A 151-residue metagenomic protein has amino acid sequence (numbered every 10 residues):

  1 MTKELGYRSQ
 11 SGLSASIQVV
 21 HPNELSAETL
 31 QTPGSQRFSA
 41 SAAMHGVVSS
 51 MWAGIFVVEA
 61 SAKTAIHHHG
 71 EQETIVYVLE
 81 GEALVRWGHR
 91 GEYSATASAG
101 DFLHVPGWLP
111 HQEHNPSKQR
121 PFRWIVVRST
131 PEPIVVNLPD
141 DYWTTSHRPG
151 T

Functional and structural regions predicted by a protein language model:
M1-S50, A65, N137-T151: A short, N-terminal "cap"/entry segment at the start of jelly-roll beta-barrel domains of the cupin/DSBH fold
R37-S41, G54-G70, G107: Conserved short histidine dyad/triad with adjacent acidic residue
G46-V48, R90-Y93, S117-P121: Short, solvent-exposed loop/turn segments that connect beta-strands within catalytic domains and beta-strand-rich
S49-M51, H69, A97, P116-K118: Short glycine/proline-enriched turns and hinge-like loops at secondary-structure junctions
S50, I55-E59, H68-V85, V127-S129: Short, conserved beta-strand element in jelly-roll/cupin
E59-S61, W87, A97-P116, V127-S129: Conserved metal-binding segment of the jelly-roll/cupin
K63, E71-A99, L109: A short beta-strand-loop-beta hairpin characteristic of the jelly-roll/cupin
I75, H104, Q119-N137: A short hydrophobic beta-strand segment most commonly corresponding to one strand of the jelly-roll/cupin
